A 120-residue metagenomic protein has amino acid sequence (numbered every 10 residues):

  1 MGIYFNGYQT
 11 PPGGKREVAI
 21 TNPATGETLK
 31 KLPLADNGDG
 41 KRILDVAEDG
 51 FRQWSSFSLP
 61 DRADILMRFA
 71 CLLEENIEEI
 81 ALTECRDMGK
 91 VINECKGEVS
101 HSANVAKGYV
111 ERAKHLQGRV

Functional and structural regions predicted by a protein language model:
M1-V120: N-terminal Rossmann-like NAD(P)+-binding subdomain of aldehyde/semialdehyde dehydrogenases
